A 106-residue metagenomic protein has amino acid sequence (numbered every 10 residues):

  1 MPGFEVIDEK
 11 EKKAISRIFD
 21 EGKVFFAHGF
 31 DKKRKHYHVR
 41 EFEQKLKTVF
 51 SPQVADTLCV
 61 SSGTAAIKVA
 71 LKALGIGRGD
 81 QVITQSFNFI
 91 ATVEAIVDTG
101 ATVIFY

Functional and structural regions predicted by a protein language model:
M1-K72, G77: Conserved PLP-binding active-site segment in aminotransferase class I/II-type PLP enzymes
K72-Y106: PLP-dependent aminotransferase-like
